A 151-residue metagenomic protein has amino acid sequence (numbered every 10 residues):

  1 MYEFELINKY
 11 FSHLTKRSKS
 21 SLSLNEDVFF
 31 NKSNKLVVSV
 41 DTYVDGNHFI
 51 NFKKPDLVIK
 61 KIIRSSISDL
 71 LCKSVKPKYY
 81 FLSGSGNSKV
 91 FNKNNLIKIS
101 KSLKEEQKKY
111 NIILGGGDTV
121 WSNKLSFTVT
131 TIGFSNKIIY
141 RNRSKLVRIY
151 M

Functional and structural regions predicted by a protein language model:
M1-L71, I112, F134-N136, R148-M151: N-terminal glycine-rich phosphate/pyrophosphate-binding loops that anchor nucleotide-derived ligands and cofactors
Y43, K76-M151: Glycine-rich anion-binding loops of enzyme active sites
